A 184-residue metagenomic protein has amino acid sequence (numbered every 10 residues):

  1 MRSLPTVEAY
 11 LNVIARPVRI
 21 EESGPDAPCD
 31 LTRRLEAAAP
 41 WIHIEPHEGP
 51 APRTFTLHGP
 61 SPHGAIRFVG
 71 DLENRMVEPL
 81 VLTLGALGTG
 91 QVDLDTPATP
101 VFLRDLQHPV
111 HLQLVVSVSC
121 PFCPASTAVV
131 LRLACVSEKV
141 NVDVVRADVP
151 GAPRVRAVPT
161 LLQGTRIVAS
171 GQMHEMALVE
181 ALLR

Functional and structural regions predicted by a protein language model:
M1-A38, F102-V142: Local sequence-structure signature of Cys/Sec-based thiol-disulfide redox active-site neighborhoods
S3-V7, P97-A98, P153-V155: Short amphipathic beta-strand starts and helix->beta connectors
E21-P28, T32-P60, M76-L84: Long, folded non-catalytic interaction modules
P40-A51, S137-A152: Thiol-based oxidoreductase modules, predominantly thioredoxin-like and allied folds used for disulfide exchange
R53-F55, P121, P159: Proline-centered helix-kink/hinge sites
G59-G90, L162-R184: Non-catalytic, surface beta->alpha helical segment in thiol-disulfide oxidoreductase systems
G90-D105: Long, charged amphipathic helices and adjacent flexible linkers at domain junctions
P150-V158, V168-M173: Thiol/disulfide oxidoreductase modules built on the thioredoxin-like
